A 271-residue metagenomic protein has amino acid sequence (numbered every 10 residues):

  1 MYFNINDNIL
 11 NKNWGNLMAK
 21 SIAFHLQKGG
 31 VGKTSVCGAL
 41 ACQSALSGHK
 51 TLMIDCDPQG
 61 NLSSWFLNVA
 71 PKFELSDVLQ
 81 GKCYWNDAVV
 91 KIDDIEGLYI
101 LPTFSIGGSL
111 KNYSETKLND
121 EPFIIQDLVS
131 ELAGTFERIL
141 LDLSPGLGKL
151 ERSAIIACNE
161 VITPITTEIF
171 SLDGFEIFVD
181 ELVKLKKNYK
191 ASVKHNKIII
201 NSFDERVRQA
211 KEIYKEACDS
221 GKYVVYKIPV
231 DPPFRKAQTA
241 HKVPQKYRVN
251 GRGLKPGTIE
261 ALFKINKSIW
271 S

Functional and structural regions predicted by a protein language model:
M1-S271: P-loop NTP-binding core
